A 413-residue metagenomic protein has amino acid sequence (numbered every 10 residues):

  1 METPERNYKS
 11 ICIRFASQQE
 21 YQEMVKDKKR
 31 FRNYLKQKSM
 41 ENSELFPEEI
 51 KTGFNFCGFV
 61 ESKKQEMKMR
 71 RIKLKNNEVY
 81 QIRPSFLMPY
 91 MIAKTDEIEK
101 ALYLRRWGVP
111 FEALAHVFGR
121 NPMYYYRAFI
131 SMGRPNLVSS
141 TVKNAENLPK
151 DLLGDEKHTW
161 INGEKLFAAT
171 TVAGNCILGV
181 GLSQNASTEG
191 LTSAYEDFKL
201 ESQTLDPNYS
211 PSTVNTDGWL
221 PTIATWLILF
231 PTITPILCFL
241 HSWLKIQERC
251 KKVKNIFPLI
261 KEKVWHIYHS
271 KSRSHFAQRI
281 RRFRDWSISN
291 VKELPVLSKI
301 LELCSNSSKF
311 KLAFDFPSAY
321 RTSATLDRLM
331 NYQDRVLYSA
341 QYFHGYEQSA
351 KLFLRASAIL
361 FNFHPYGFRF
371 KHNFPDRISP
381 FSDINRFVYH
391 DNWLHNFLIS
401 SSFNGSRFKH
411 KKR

Functional and structural regions predicted by a protein language model:
M1-M88: Short, conserved DNA-binding cores of transcription-related domains
E2-E5, L200-T216, T222-Q348: Extended amphipathic alpha-helical interaction segments
N77-G163: Short, positively charged, Gly/Tyr-enriched micro-motifs that form contact patches at catalytic or ligand/partner
Y80-R83, C176-V180, S339-Y342: Short small-residue beta-strand/loop micro-motif enriched in glycine and branched aliphatics
A101, L114, D155, N175 (+4 more regions): Mobile genetic element proteins and their domesticated derivatives, centered on retroelements and DNA transposons
Y103, H241, K245, R335 (+1 more regions): Short, hydrophobic/amphipathic alpha-helical patches that form generic packing surfaces within helical domains
R127-V214, L220, A224-T225: RNase H-like nuclease fold core
V296-Y332, V336-Q341, R355, F363-R413: C-terminal domain-tail junction helix/linker
